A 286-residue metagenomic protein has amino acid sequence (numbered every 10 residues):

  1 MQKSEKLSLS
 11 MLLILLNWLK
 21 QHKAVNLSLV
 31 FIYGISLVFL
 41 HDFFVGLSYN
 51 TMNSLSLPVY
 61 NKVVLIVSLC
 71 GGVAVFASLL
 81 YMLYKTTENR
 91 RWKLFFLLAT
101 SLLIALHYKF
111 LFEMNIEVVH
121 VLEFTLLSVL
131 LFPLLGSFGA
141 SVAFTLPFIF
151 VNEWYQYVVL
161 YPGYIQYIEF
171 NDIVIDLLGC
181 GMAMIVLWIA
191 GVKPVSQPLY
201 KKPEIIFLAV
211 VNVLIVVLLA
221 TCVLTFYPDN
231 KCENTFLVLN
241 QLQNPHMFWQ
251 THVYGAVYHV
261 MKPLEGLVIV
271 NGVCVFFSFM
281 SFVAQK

Functional and structural regions predicted by a protein language model:
Q2-Y161, I165, G191-K286: Bulky hydrophobic segments
I168-I173: Loop-to-transmembrane alpha-helix initiation sites
V174-K193: Multi-pass membrane catalytic core of lipid/isoprenoid biosynthesis enzymes
